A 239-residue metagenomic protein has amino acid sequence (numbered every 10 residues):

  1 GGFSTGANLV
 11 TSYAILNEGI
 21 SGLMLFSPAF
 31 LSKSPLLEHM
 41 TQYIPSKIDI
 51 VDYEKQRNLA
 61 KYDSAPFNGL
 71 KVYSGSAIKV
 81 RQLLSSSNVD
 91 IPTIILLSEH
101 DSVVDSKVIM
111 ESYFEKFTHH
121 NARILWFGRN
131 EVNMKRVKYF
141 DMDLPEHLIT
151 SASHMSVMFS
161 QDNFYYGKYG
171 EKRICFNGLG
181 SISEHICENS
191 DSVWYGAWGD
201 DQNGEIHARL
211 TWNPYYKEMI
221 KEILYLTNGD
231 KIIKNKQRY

Functional and structural regions predicted by a protein language model:
G1-G2, F26, L96: Short beta-strand immediately N-terminal to the catalytic nucleophile in serine-hydrolase-like folds
G1-G6, V10: Gly/Ala-rich beta-loop-alpha elbow adjacent to hydrolase catalytic centers
S12-L16: Active-site signature of alpha/beta-hydrolase-fold catalytic machinery across serine- and Asp/Cys-nucleophile hydrolases
M24-L36: Active-site nucleophile loop of the alpha/beta-hydrolase fold
P35-Y43, K47, V51, K61-I78: Core active-site phosphate/anionic-ligand binding loop and the adjoining beta-turn-alpha structural block in enzyme
Y53-A60, Q202-A208: Short glycine/proline- and acidic residue-enriched helix-loop micro-motifs that form flexible lids or anion-recognition
A65-N203, A208-N235: Serine-hydrolase catalytic core
